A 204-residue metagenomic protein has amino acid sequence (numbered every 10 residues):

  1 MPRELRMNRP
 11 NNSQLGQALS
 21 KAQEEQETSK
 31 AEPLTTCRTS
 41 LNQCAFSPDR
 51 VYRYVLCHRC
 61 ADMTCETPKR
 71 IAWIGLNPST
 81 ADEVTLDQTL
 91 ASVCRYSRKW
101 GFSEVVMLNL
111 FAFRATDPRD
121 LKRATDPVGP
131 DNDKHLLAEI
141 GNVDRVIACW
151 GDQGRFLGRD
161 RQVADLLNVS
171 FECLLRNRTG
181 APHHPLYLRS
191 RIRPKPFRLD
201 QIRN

Functional and structural regions predicted by a protein language model:
P2-D87: Active-site and ligand/interface coordination hotspots across diverse enzymes and nucleic-acid-associated assemblies
N8-N12, A115, L121-N204: Glycine/proline-rich loop-helix segments at beta-alpha junctions forming the active-site rim of enzyme cores
R70, S103-E104, R145: Residues at the starts of beta-strands that form the adenosine-phosphate
P78-E83, R119-T125: Surface-exposed cleft-lining segments at the edges of enzyme active sites
T85-T89, G158-D160: Residues at alpha-helix caps and immediate loop-helix transition turns in enzyme cores, especially N- and C-cap
L90-R98: Short catalytic helix/loop segments, enriched in acidic residues and glycine and frequently bearing histidine
S103-R119: Short connector loops at secondary-structure junctions
